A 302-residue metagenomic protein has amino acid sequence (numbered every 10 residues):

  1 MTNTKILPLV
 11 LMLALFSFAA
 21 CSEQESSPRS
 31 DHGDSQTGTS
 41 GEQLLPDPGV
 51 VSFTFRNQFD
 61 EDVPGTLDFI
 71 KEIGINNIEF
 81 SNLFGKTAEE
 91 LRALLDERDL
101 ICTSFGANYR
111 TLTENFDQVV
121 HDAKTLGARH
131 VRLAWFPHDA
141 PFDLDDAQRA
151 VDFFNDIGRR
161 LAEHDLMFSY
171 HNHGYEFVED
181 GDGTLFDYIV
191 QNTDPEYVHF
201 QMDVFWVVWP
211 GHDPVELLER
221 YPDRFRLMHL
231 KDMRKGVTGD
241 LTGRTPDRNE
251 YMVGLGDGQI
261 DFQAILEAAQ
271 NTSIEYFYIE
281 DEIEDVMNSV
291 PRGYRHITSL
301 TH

Functional and structural regions predicted by a protein language model:
M1-P8: Bacterial N-terminal signal peptides that target proteins for export
S17-A20: C-terminal motif of bacterial Sec signal peptides marking the signal peptidase cleavage site
S22-S52, F59-K71, G127, V190-M202 (+1 more regions): Histidine-acidic metal/acid-base catalytic patches
G49-F53, E79-S81, T103-N108, R132-A134 (+4 more regions): A cross-family glycoside hydrolase active-site/sugar-binding cleft signature
F55-E61, N77-E89, A107-N115, H138-F142 (+6 more regions): Acidic-and-aromatic substrate-binding clefts and catalytic sites of carbohydrate-active enzymes
N77, Y109-H199: Active-site acidic/histidine proton-transfer and metal-coordination neighborhood in alpha/beta enzyme cores
T87-F105, A150, H164-L166, I297: Short acidic, glycine/proline-enriched helix-loop-strand junctions
R92-A107, F154-I157, Q191-P195, F262: Alpha-helix-loop-beta-strand connector modules within alpha/beta enzyme cores
